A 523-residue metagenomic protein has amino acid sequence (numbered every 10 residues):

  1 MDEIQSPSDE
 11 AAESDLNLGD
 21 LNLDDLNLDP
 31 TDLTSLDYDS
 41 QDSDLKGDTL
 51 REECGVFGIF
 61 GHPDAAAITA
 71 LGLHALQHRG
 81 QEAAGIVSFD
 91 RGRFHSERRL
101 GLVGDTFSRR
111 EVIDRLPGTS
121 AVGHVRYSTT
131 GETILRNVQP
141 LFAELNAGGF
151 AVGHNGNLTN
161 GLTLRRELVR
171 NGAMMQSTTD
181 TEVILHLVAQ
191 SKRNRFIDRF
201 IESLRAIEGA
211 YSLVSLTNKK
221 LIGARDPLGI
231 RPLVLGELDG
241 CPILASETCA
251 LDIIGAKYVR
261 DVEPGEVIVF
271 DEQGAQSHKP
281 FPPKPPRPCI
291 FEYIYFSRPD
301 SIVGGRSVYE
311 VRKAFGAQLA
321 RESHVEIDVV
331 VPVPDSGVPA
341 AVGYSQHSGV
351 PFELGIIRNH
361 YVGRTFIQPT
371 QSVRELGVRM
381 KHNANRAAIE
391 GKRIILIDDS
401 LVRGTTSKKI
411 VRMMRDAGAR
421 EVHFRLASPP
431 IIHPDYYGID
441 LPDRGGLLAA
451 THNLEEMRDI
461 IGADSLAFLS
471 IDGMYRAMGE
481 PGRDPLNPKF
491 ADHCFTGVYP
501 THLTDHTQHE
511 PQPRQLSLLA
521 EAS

Functional and structural regions predicted by a protein language model:
D2-P264, V269-I327, V333, E421 (+1 more regions): Conserved short alpha-helical segments that host acidic/polar catalytic motifs at enzyme active sites
D64-A66, T129-T130, N160, I230-R231 (+7 more regions): Flexible loop/turn segments at secondary-structure boundaries
A173, R193-N194, E322-D328, Q346-E353 (+2 more regions): Secondary-structure transition/capping motifs at alpha-helix termini and the adjoining loop/turn into the next element
S177, E182, F352-G363, I460-M478: A conserved beta-strand->alpha-helix junction
V183-N194, P334, Q346-R364: Amphipathic alpha-helical
K219, G255-D261, P280, R412-S523: PRPP-dependent phosphoribosyltransferase catalytic core
V330, G337-Y344, S348, F352 (+1 more regions): Extended, hydrophobic alpha-helical segments in both membrane/secreted and soluble proteins
G349-I394, T405, H433-P442: Short, glycine/charge-rich flexible loops or terminal/linker lids adjacent to PRPP-binding catalytic cores
